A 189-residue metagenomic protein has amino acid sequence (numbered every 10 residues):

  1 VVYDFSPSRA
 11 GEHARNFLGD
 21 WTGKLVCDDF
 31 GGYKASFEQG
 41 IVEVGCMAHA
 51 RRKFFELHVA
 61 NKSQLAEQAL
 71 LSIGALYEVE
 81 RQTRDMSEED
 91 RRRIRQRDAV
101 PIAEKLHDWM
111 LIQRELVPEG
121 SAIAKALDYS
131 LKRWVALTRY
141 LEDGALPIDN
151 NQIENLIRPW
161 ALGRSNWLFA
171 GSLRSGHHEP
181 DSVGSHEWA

Functional and structural regions predicted by a protein language model:
V1-A189: Catalytic center-proximal scaffold of phosphoryl-transfer enzymes
